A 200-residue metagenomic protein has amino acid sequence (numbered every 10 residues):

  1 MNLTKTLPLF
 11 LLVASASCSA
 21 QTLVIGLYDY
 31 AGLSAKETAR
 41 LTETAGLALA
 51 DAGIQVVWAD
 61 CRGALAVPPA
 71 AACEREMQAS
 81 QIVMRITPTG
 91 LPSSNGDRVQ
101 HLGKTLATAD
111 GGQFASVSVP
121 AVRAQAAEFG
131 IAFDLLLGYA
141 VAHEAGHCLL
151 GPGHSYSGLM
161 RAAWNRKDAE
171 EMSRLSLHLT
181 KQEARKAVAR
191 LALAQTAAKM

Functional and structural regions predicted by a protein language model:
M1-P8: Bacterial N-terminal signal peptides that target proteins for export
P8, D51, G151-P152: A very general structural signal that marks isolated residues within well-ordered alpha-helical segments
V13-S17: N-terminal signal peptide c-region/cleavage motif recognized by signal peptidases
C18-A20, W58: N-terminal pre-domains immediately preceding structured catalytic cores
Q21-G46, T105-I131, L135-L136, C148 (+1 more regions): Metalloprotease/metallohydrolase-associated module, dominated by Zn2+-dependent proteases
A35-A145: Metzincin-family zinc-dependent endopeptidase catalytic domain
